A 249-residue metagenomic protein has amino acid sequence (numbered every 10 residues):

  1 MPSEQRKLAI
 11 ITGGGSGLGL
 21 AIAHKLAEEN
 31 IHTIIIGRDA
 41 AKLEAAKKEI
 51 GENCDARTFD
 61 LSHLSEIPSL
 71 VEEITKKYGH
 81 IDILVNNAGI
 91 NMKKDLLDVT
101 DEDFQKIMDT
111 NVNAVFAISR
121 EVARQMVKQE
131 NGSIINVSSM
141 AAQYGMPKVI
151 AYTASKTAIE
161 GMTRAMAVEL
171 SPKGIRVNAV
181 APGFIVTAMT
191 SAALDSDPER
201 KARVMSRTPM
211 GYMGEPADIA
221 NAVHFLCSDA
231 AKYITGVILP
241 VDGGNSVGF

Functional and structural regions predicted by a protein language model:
G15-G17: Conserved glycine-rich cofactor-binding loop
D95-L96, D103-Q105, R200, V204: Substrate-binding pocket helix/loop in short-chain dehydrogenase/reductase
S119, S155, T163: Active-site helix of classical SDR
R124, V168-P172, K232: Alpha-helical segment proximal to the catalytic Tyr-Lys
S139: Residue(s) in the substrate-gating loop at a strand-loop-helix junction that position the organic substrate next
Y144, H224, T235-F249: Short C-terminal tail/terminal secondary-structure segment of NAD(P)H-dependent dehydrogenase/reductase domains
A179, A202-A230, I234, G243: C-terminal helical subdomain
